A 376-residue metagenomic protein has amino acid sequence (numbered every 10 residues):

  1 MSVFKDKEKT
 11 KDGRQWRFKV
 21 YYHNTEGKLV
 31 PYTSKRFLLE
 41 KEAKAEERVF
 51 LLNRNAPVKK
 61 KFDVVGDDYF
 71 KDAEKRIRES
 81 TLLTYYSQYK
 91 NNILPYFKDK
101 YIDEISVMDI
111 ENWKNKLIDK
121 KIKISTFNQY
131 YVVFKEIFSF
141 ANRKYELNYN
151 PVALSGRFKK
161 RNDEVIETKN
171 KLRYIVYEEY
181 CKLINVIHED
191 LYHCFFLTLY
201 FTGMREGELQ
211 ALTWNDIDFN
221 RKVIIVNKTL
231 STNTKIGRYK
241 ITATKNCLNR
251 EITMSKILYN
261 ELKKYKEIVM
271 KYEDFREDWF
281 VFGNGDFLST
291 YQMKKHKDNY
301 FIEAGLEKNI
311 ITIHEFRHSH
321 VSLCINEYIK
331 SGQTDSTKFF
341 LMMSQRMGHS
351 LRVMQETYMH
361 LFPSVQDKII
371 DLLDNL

Functional and structural regions predicted by a protein language model:
M1-Q15: Short N-terminal "domain-start" leader segments that mark the transition from disordered tails or signal peptides into
K11-R17, Y21-E104, M108, M270-F275: N-terminal DNA-binding module of tyrosine recombinases/phage integrases
Q15, L212-E267: Conserved tyrosine-mediated DNA breakage-rejoining catalytic core shared by Y-recombinases
K71-E146, F287-Q292, N309-T312, G332-T334: N-terminal core-binding DNA-recognition domain of tyrosine site-specific recombinases/integrases
I124, N128, R143, L147-N148 (+3 more regions): Basic, Lys/Arg- and aromatic-enriched nucleic-acid-binding interface segment
N185, T202, I252, E267-W279 (+3 more regions): Short, basic (Lys/Arg/His-rich) helix/loop patches that form interaction surfaces in the mid-to-C-terminal regions
A211-I217, D335-T337, M342-S350, T357-H360: A short, basic/aromatic helix-end/turn motif that makes direct DNA contacts
I236-I241, S336, Q345, E356-L376: DNA/chromatin major-groove-contacting recognition/catalytic segments
